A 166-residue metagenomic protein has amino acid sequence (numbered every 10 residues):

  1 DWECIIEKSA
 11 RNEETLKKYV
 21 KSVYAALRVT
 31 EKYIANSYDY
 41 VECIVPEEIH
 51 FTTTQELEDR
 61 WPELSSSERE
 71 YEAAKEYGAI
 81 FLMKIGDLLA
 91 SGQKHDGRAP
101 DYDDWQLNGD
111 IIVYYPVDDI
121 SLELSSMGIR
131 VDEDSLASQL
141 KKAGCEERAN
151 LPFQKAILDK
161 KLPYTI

Functional and structural regions predicted by a protein language model:
D1-E63: Extended, charged alpha-beta segments that form solvent-exposed binding/catalytic grooves in nucleic-acid-handling
Q55-I166: A translation/RNA-centric and nucleic-acid-associated enzymatic feature enriched in Class II aminoacyl-tRNA synthetases
